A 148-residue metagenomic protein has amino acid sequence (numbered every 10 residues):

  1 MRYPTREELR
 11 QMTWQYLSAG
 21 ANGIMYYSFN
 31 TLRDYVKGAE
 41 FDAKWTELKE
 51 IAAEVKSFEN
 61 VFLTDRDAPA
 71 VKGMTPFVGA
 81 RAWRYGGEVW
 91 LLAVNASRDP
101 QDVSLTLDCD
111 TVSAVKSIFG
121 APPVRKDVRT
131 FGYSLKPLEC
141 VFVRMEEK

Functional and structural regions predicted by a protein language model:
M1-M25: Catalytic-core region of carbohydrate-active enzymes that cleave or remodel glycosidic bonds
Y16, L48, L91: Conserved, mostly hydrophobic/aromatic
Y26-F29, A93: Conserved beta-strand positions
N30-R33, S97-R98: Solvent-exposed loop/turn segments at secondary-structure junctions within structured extracellular/periplasmic domains
L32, E40-E88: Glycan-recognition and catalytic regions of carbohydrate-active enzymes
M74-D110: Carbohydrate-binding surface patches
L107-A121: Solvent-exposed beta-hairpin/edge-strand motifs
K126-K148: C-terminal beta-strand-rich structural cap/linker in extracellular carbohydrate-active enzymes
